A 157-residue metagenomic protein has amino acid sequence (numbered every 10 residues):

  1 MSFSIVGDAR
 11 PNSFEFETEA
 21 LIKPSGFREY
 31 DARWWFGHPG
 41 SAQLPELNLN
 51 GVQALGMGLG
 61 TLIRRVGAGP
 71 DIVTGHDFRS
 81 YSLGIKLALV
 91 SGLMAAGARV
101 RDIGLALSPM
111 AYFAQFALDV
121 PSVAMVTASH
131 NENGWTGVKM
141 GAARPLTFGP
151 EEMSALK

Functional and structural regions predicted by a protein language model:
S2-R28, A32-K157: Gly/Ser-rich phosphate-binding catalytic loop and adjacent alpha/beta segment that cradle a phosphoryl group at enzyme
